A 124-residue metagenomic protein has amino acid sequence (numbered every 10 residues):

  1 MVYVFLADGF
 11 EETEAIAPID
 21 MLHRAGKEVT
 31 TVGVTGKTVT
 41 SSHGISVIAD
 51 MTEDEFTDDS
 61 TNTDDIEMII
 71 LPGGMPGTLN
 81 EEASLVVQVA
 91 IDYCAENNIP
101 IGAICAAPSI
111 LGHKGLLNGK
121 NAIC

Functional and structural regions predicted by a protein language model:
M1-N97, I101, I110-N118: Extended, subdomain-level signal for the structured scaffold at the beginning of enzyme domains
I104-C105: Short, thiol/selenol-centered motifs that function as redox-active sites or metal-ligating centers
I123-C124: Active-site oxyanion/phosphate-handling segment shared across diverse enzymes
